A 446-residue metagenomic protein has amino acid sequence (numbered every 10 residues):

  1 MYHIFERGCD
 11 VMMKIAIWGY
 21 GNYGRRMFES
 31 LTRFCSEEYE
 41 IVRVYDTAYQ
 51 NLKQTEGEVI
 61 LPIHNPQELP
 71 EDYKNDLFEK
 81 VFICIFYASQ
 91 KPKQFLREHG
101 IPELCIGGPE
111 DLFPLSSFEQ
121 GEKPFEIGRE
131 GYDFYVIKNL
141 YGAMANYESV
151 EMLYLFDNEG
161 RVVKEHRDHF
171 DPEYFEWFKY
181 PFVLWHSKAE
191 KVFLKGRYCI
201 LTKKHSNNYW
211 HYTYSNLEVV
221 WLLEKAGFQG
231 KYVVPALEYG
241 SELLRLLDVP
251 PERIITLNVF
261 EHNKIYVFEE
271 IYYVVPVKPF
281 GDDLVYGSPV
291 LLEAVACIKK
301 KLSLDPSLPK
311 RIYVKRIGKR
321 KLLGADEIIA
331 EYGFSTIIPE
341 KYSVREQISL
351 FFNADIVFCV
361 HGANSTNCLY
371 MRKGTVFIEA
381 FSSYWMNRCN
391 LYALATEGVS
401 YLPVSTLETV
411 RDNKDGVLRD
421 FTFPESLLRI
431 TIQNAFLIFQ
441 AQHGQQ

Functional and structural regions predicted by a protein language model:
Y2-V11: Short, Lys/Arg-enriched N-terminal segments with co-localized hydrophobic residues within the first ~10-30 amino acids
M13-L31: Glycine-rich adenosine-cofactor-binding loop
F34-Y39, D72-D76, G100, A226 (+2 more regions): Short, conserved loop/helix-junction motifs that constitute active-site signature segments in enzyme catalytic cores
I41-Y49, G107-E110, S335-E340: A short beta-strand-loop structural module common to alpha/beta enzyme folds
Y45-L52, Y87-A88, L237-Y239, G362-A363: Short, polar loop motifs at secondary-structure junctions
Y49-P114: Phosphate-bearing ligand-interacting subdomains that bind or position ATP/ADP/UDP/GDP/NAD(P) or nucleotide-linked
E110-Q446: The feature primarily captures lumenal catalytic ectodomains of type II secretory-pathway glycosyltransferases
